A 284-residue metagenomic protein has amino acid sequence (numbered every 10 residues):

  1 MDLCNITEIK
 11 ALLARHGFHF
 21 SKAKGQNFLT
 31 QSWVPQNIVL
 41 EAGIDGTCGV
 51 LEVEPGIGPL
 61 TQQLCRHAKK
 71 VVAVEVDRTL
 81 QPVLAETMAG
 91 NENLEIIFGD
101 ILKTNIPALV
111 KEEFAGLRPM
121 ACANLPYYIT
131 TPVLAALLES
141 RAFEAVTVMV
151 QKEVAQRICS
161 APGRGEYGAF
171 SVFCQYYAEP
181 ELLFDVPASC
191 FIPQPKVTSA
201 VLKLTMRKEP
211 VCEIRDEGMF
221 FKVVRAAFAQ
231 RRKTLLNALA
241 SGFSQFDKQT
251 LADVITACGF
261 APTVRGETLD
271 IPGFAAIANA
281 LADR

Functional and structural regions predicted by a protein language model:
M1-A226, E267, A276, A280-A282: Catalytic cores of RNA-modifying enzymes
L12, T250-C258, A280, R284: Generic non-transmembrane alpha-helical segments
H16-F20, G165, Q230-T234, F246 (+2 more regions): Short secondary-structure junctions and interdomain/linker hinges
A200, L204-M206, C212-T250, C258-A261 (+1 more regions): An accessory alpha-helical subdomain
